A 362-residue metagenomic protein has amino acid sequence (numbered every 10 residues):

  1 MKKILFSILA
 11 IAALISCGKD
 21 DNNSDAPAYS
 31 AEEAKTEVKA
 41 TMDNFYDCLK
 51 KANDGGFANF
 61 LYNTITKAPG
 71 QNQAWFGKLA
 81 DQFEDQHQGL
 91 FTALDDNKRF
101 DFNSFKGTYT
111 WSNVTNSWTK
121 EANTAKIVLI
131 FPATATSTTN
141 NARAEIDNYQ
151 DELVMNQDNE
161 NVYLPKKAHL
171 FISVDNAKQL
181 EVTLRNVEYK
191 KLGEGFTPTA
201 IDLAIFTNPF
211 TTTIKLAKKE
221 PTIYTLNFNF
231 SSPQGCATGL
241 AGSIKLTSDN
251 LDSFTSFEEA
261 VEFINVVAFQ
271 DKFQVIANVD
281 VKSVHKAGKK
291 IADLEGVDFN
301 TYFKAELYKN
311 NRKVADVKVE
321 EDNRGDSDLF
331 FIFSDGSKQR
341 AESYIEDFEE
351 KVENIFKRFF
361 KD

Functional and structural regions predicted by a protein language model:
M1-I4, G18-K19: Positively charged n-region of N-terminal signal peptides that target proteins for export
F6-L9: Sec-dependent N-terminal signal peptides
A13-S16: C-terminal motif of bacterial Sec signal peptides marking the signal peptidase cleavage site
K19-T136, I332-D362: Acidic/polar, low-complexity intrinsically disordered N-terminal segments immediately downstream of a Sec signal
A31-A34, N186, F206-E258: Contiguous hydrophobic, core-forming segments of folded domains
Q82-N227: Long, acidic/polar, low-complexity amphipathic helices and coiled-coil-like
I130, T139-N148, L180-V187, T211-A217 (+4 more regions): Short amphipathic beta-strand/extended segments with alternating polar/hydrophobic composition
S232-I332: Intrinsically disordered, low-complexity segments enriched in Gly and acidic/Ser/Thr residues that form flexible
